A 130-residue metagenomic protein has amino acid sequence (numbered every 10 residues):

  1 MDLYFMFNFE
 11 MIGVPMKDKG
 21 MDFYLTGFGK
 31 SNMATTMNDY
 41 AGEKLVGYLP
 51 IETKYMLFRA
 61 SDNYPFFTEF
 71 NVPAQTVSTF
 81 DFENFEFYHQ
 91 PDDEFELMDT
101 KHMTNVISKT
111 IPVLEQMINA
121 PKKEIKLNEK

Functional and structural regions predicted by a protein language model:
M1-A74, T79: Metal-dependent peptidase/peptidase-like ectodomains
T79, E83-K130: His/Asp/Glu-rich mid-to-C-terminal helical/loop segments that flank catalytic regions of hydrolases
